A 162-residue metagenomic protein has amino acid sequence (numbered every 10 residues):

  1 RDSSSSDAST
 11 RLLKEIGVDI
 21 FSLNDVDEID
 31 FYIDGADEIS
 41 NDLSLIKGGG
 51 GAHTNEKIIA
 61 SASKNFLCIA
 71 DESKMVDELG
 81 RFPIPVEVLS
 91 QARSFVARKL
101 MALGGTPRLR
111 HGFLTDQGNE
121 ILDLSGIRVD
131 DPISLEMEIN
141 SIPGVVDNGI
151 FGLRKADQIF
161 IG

Functional and structural regions predicted by a protein language model:
R1-D2, S44: Short active-site oxyanion
S6-D7: Divalent-metal-activated hydrolytic enzyme cores
T10-G162: Conserved phosphate- and dinucleotide-binding cores of soluble alpha/beta proteins, encompassing both enzyme active
